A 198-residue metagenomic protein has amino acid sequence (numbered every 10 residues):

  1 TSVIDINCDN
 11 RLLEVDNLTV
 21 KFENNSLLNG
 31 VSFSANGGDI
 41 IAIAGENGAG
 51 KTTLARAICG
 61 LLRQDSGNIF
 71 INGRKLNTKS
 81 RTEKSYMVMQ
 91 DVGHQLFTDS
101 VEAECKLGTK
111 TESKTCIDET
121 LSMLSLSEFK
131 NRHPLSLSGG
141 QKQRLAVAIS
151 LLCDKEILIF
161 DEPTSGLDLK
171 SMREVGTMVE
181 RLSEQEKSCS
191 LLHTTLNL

Functional and structural regions predicted by a protein language model:
A44-E46: The feature captures the beta-strand-to-loop junction immediately N-terminal to the Walker
C59: Helix-to-loop junction immediately C-terminal to a conserved catalytic motif
G67-S85: Conserved ABC transporter NBD signature motif
K114-F129: Conserved ABC ATPase "signature" region
H133-L137, Q141: Conserved ABC ATPase signature
V147: Hydrophobic anchor residue at the start of the ABC signature
L158-D161: Catalytic Walker B motif of ABC-type/P-loop ATPase nucleotide-binding domains
